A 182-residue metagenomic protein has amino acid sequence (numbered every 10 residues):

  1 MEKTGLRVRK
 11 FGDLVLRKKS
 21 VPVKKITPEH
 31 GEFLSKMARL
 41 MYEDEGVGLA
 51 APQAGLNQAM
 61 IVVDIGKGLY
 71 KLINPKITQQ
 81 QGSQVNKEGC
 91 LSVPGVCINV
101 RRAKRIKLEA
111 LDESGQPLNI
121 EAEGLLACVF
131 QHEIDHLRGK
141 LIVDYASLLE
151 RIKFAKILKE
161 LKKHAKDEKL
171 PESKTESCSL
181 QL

Functional and structural regions predicted by a protein language model:
M1-L182: Positively charged
